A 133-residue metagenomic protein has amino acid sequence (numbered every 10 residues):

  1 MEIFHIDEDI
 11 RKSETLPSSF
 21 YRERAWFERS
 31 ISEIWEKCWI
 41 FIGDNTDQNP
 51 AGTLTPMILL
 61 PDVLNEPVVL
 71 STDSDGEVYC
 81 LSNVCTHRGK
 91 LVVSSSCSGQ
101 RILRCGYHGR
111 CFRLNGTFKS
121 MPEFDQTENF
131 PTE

Functional and structural regions predicted by a protein language model:
M1-S95: N-terminal pre-ligand scaffold of iron-sulfur
Y79-E133: Long, hydrophobic, well-ordered secondary-structure blocks that form the structural core and pocket-lining surfaces
